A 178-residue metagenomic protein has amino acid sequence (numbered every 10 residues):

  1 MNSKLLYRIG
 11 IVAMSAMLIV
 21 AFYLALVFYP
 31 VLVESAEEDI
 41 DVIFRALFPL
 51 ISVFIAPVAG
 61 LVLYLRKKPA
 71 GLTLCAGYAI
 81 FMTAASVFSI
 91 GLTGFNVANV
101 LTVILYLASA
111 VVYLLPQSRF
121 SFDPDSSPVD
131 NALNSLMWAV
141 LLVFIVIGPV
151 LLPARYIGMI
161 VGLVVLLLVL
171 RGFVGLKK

Functional and structural regions predicted by a protein language model:
M1-K178: Topology signature of small-to-medium multi-pass alpha-helical membrane proteins
